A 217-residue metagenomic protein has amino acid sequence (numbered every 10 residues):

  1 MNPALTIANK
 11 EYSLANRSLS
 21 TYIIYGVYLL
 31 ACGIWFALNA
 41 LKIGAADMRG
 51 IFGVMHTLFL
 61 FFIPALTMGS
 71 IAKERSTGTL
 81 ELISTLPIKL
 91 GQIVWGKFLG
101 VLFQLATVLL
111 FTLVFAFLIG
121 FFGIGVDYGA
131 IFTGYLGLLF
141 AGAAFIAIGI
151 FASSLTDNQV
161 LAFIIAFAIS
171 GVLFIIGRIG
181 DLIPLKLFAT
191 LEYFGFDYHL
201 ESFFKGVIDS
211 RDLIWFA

Functional and structural regions predicted by a protein language model:
M1-T21: Aromatic- and glycine-rich beta-strand/loop motifs that create alpha-glucan
L30-A40, V114, L185-Y198: Peri-membrane helix termini and adjoining interfacial loops of integral membrane proteins
W35-A37, I43, M48, L58 (+1 more regions): Secretory targeting signals
A45, A162-A217: Terminal transmembrane helical anchor/hairpin motif
D47-M48, L66-S84, F98: Transmembrane helix boundary and interhelical loop/hinge segments in multi-pass membrane proteins
G53-K73: Long, hydrophobic alpha-helical segments
L90-G91, Q159: Alpha-helix N-cap/start motif
